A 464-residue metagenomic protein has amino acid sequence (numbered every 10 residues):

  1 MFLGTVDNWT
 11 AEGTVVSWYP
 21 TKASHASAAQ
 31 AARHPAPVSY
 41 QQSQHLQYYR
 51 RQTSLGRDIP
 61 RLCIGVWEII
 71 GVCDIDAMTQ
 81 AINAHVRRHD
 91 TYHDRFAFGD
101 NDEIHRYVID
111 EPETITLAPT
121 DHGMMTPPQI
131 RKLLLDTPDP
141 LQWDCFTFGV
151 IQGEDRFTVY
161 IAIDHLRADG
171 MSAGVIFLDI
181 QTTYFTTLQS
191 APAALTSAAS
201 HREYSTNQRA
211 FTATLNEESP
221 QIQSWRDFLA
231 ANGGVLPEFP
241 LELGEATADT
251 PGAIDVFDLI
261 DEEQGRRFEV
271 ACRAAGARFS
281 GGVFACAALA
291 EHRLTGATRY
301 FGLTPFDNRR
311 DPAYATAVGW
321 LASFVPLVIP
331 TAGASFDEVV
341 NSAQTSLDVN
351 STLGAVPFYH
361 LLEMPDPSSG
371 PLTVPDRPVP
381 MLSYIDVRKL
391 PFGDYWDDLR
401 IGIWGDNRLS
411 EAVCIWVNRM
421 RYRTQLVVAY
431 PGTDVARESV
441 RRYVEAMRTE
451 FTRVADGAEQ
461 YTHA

Functional and structural regions predicted by a protein language model:
M1-Q44, Q52-R61, E291-P357, P375-D397 (+1 more regions): Acyl-thioester-dependent acyl-group transfer interface
M1-S54, T79-A118, G123, A198-G252: Short amphipathic alpha-helices and their capping loops
F2-T10, G123-P127, L133-L135, P140-Q142 (+2 more regions): Active-site-proximal acidic secondary-structure segment that organizes catalysis
A23-A36, R57-A77, L141-I161, G244-D311 (+4 more regions): Gly/Ser/Thr-rich phosphate-binding loops and adjoining beta-strand/alpha-helix segments that form adenosine-phosphate
R33-R51, P127-I130, A173-G174, P251-R267 (+2 more regions): AMP-binding/adenylate-forming domain of the ANL superfamily
I75-V86, L135, F177-Q181, E269 (+7 more regions): Short amphipathic alpha-helical segments
F96-D100, V150-E154, V417-R419: Short, low-complexity Ser/Thr-rich regulatory SLiMs
